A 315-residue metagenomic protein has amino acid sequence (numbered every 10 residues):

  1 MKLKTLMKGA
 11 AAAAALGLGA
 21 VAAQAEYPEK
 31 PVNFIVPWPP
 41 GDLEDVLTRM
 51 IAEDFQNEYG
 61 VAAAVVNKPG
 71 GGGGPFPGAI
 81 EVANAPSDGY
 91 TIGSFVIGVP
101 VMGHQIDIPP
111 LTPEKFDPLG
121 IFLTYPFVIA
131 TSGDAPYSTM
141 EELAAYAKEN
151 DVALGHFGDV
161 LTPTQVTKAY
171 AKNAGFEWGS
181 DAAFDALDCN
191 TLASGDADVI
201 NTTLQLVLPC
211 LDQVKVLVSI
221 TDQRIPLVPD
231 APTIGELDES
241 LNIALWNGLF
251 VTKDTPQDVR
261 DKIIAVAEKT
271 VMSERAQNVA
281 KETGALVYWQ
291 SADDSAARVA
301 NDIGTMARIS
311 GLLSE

Functional and structural regions predicted by a protein language model:
M1-A10: Bacterial N-terminal signal peptides that target proteins for export
A13-G17: Repetitive helical segments and hydrophobic/amphipathic motifs
L18-A25: Sec/Tat signal peptide C-region and signal peptidase I cleavage site
A25-E114, N150-D151, V160-P163, A171-N201 (+3 more regions): N-terminal (or domain-start) structured segment
E29-P31, N173-F176, Q257-E315: An extracytoplasmic/periplasmic, membrane-proximal ligand-sensing/linker region
P39-G41, I97, S132-Y137, H156-L161 (+4 more regions): Short coil/turn segments
E81-Y90, G103-L187, A244-V279: Hinge/capping helix and adjacent helix->loop/strand transition within the periplasmic-binding protein
T124, Q205-M272, N301-G304: C-terminal lobe and pocket-closing loops of periplasmic/extracytoplasmic Venus-flytrap solute-binding proteins
